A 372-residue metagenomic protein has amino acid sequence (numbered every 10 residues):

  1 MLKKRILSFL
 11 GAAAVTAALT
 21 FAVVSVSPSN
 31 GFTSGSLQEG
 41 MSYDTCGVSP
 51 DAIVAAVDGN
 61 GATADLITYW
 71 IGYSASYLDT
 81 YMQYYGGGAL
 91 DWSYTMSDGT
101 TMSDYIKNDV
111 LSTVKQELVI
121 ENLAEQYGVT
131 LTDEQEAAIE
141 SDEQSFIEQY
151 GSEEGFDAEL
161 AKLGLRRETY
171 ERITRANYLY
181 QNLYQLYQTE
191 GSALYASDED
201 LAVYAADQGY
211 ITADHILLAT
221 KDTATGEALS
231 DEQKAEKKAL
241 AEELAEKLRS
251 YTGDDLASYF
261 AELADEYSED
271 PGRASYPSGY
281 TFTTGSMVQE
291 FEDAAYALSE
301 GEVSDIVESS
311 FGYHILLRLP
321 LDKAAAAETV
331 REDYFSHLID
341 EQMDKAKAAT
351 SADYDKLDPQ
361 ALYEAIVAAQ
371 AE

Functional and structural regions predicted by a protein language model:
M1-D104, N108, K345-E372: Short, low-structural-confidence N-terminal segments
F32, S36-M41, R167, E171 (+1 more regions): Acidic/polar surface patches and capping/hinge elements
N60, I67, G72, L218-T223 (+3 more regions): Solvent-exposed coil/turn segments that connect beta secondary-structure elements in extracytoplasmic/periplasmic
M82-I147: Post-signal peptide N-terminal segment of secreted/secretory-pathway proteins
T101-L118, T130-A137, T169-Y178, D231-A239 (+3 more regions): Soluble non-cytosolic domains of exported or imported proteins
A224-E232: Short, solvent-exposed loop/beta-turn-alpha elements that line the ligand-binding surface or hinge of extracytoplasmic
E243-E290, L319-P320, A325: Peptidyl-prolyl cis-trans isomerase
